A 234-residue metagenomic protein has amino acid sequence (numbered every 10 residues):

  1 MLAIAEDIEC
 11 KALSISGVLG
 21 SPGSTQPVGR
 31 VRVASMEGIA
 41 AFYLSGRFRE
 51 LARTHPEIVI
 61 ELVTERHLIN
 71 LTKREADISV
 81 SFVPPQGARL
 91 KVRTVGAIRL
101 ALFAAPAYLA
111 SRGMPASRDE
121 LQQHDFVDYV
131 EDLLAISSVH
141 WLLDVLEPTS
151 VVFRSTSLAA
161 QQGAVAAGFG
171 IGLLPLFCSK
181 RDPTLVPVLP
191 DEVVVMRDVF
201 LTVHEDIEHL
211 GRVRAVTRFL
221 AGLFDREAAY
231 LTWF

Functional and structural regions predicted by a protein language model:
M1, E208-G222: Short amphipathic alpha-helical coupling segments at ligand-binding clamshell hinges and other catalytic/signaling
M1-K11: Basic, amphipathic "hinge/linker" alpha-helix immediately C-terminal to the N-terminal HTH DNA-binding motif
C10-A34: Short helix-loop hinge/linker segments at domain boundaries
V28-A88: Central regulatory/effector-binding core of bacterial HTH transcription factors
R32-A34, S79, V127, G172 (+1 more regions): Short, well-ordered beta-strand segments
M36, A105, H204: Residue-level recognition of the GNAT/N-acetyltransferase active site
K73, P85-V199, G222-F234: C-terminal regulatory
V199-H209: A bilobed periplasmic-binding-protein/Venus flytrap-type ligand-binding module shared by bacterial periplasmic
